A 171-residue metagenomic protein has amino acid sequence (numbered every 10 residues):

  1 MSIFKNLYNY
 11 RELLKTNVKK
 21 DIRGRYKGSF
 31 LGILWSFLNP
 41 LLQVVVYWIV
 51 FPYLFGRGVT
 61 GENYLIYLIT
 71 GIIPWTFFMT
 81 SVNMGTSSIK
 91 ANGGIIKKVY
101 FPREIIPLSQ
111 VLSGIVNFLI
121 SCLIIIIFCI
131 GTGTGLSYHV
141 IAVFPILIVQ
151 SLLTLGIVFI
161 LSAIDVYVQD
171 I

Functional and structural regions predicted by a protein language model:
M1-I171: Hydrophobic transmembrane alpha-helices and immediately adjacent juxtamembrane helices of multi-pass inner-membrane
